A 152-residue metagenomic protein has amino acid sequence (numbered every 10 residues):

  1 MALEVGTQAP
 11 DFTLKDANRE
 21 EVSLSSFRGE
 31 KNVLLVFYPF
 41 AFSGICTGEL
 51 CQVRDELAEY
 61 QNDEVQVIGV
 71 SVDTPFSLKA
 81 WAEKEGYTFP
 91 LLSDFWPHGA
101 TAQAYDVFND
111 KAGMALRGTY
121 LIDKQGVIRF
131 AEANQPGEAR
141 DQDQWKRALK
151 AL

Functional and structural regions predicted by a protein language model:
M1-L152: Chalcogenol-based redox active-site neighborhoods
